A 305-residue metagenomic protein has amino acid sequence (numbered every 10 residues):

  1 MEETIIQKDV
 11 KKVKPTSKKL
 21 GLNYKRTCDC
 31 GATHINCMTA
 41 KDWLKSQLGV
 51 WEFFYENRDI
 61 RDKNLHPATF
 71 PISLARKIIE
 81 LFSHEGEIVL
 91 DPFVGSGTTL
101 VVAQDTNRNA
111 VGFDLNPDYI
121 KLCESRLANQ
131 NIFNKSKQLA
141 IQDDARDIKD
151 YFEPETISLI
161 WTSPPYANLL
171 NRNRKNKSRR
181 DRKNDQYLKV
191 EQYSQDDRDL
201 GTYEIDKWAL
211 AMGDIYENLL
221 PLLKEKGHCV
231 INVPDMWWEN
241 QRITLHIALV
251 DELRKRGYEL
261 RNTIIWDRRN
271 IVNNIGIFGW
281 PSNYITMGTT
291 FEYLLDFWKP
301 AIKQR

Functional and structural regions predicted by a protein language model:
M1-R305: Class I S-adenosyl-L-methionine-dependent methyltransferase catalytic core
